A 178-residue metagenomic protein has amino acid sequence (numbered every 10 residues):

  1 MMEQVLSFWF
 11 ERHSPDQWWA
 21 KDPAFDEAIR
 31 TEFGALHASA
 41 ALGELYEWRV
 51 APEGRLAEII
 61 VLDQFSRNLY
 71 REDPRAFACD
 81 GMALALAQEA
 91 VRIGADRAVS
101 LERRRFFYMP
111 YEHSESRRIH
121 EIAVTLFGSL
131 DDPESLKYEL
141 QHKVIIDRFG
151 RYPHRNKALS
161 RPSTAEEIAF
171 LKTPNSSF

Functional and structural regions predicted by a protein language model:
M1-L56, V61-F178: Intrinsically disordered, low-complexity activation-like regions
